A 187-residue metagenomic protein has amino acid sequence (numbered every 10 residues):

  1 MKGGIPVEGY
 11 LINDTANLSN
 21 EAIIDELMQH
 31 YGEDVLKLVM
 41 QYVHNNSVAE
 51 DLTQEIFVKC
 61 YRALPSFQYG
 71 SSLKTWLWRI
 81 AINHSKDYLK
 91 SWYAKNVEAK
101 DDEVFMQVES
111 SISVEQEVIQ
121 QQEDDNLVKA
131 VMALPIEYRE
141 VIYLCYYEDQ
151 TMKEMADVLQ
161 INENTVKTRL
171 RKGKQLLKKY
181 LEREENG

Functional and structural regions predicted by a protein language model:
M1-D34, Q41, Q116, M132 (+3 more regions): N-terminal module of bacterial RNA polymerase sigma factors
G4-G9, K95-D124, T151: Internal acidic/polar
N17, F57-S72: Sigma70-family region 2
M28, L36, N46-A63: Conserved RNAP core-binding helix
D51-V58, S71-N83: Structural recognition of an alpha-helix C-terminal capping motif at a helix-to-coil junction
S66-Q68, I82-K100, Q120, K172: Arg/Lys-rich amphipathic alpha helix in sigma70-family domain 2
T75, K86, K153, D157-R183: DNA-recognition helix of helix-turn-helix
V141-C145: A short pre-motif secondary-structure segment
